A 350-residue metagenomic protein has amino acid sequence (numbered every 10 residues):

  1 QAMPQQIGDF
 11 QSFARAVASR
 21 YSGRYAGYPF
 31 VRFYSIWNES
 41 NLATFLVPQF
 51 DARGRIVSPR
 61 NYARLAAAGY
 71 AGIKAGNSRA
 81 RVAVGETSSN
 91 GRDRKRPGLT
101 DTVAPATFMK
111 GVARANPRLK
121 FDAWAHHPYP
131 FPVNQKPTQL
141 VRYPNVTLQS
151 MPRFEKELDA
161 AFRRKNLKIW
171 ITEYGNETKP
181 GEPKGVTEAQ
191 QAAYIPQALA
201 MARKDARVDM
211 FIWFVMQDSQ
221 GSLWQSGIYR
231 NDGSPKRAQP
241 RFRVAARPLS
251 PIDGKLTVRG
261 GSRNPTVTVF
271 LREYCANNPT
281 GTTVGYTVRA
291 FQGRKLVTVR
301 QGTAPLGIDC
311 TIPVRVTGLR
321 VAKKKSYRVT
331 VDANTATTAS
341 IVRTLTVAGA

Functional and structural regions predicted by a protein language model:
I7-R32, R53-A189: Noncatalytic carbohydrate-binding groove/subsite architecture in carbohydrate-active enzymes
S40, F45, R53, K179-Q197 (+1 more regions): Aromatic-rich peripheral "rim/lid" segments of glycoside hydrolase catalytic domains that contact and position glycan
E273-V284: A short beta-turn/strand-edge loop motif at beta-sheet boundaries
Y286-Q292: Conserved aromatic beta-strand anchor motif in extracellular beta-sandwich/beta-rich domains
L296-D309: Solvent-exposed serine/threonine-rich low-complexity stretches and specific carbohydrate-binding patches
G318-K324: Surface-exposed, short loops/turns at beta-strand junctions within beta-sandwich domains
D332-A336: Beta-strand-rich extracellular modules
A339-A348: Edge beta-strands of extracellular beta-sandwich domains
